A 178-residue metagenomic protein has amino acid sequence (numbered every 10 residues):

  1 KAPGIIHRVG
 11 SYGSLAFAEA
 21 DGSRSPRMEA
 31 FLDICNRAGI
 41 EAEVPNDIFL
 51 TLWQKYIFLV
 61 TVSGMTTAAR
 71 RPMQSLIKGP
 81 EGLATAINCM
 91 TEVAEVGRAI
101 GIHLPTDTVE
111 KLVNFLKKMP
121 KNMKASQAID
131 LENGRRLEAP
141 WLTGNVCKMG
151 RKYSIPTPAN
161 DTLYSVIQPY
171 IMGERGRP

Functional and structural regions predicted by a protein language model:
I5-D107: Internal alpha-helical scaffold of NAD(P)-dependent oxidoreductase catalytic cores
N36-R37, S75, A84-P178: NAD(P)-dependent Rossmann-like dehydrogenase/reductase catalytic/cofactor-binding core
